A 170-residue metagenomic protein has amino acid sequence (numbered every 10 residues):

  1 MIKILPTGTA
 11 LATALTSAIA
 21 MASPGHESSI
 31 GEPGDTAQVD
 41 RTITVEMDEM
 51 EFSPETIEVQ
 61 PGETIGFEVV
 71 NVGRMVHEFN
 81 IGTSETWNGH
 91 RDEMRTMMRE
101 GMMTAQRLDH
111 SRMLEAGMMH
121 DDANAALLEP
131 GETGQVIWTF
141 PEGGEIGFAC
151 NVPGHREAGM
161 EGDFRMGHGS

Functional and structural regions predicted by a protein language model:
M1-T9: Bacterial N-terminal signal peptides that target proteins for export
L15-I19: N-terminal signal peptide c-region/cleavage motif recognized by signal peptidases
S23-I30, V70, R74-V76, H110-S111 (+1 more regions): Extracellular/periplasmic metallocenter environments
D35-E46, Q106-L114, N124: Short, basic/aromatic beta-hairpin or loop at an interaction surface
T36-I65: N-terminal edge beta-strand
V45, F67, F79, C150: Divalent metal-coordination and catalytic microenvironments
E51-S53, I65-G66, G73-H77, T86-W87 (+1 more regions): Primarily extracytoplasmic ectodomains and periplasmic/lumenal surface modules that are beta-strand-rich
G82-A116: The feature marks short-to-medium sequence segments in extracytoplasmic or secretory-pathway proteins
